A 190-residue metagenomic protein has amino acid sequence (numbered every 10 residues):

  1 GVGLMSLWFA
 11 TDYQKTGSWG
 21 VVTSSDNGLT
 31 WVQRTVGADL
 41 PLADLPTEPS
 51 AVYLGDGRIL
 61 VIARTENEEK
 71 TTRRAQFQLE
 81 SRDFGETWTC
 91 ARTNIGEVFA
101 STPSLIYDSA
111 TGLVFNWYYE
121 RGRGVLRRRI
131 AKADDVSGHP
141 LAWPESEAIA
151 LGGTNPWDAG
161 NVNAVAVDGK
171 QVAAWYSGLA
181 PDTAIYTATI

Functional and structural regions predicted by a protein language model:
G1-I190: Asp-box/BNR beta-propeller blade signature and adjacent active/binding-site loops in extracellular glycan-interacting
